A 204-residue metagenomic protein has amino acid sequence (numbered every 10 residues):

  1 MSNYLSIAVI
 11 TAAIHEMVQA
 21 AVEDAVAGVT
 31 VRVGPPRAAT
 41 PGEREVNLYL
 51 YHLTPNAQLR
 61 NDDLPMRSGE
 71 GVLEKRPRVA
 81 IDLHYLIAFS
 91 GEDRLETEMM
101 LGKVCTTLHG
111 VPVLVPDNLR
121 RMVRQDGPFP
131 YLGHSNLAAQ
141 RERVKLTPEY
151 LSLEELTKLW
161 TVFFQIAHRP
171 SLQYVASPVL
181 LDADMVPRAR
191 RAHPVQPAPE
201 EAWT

Functional and structural regions predicted by a protein language model:
M1-N3, A88-L95, L180: A generic structural motif
M1-P65, Q125, G133-Q140, K145-E149: Small/polar-rich, solvent-exposed N-terminal microdomains that initiate assembly or binding
Y49-S90: Active-site-adjacent structural patch at catalytic or cofactor/ligand-binding sites
D62-R67, T97-C105, L119-V123: "Short basic amphipathic alpha-helical interaction patches in structured regions
G71-R78, P112-P116, A189-T204: Short, cationic low-complexity segments
K75-G91, G102, H168-P178: Oligomerization/assembly interface segments of phage tail-like spikes and tubes
M99, G110-Q173: Acidic-leaning, charged glycine-interspersed low-complexity segments
H168, V175-Q196, A202-W203: Mixed-charge, glycine-accented linear interaction segment located at domain edges/termini
